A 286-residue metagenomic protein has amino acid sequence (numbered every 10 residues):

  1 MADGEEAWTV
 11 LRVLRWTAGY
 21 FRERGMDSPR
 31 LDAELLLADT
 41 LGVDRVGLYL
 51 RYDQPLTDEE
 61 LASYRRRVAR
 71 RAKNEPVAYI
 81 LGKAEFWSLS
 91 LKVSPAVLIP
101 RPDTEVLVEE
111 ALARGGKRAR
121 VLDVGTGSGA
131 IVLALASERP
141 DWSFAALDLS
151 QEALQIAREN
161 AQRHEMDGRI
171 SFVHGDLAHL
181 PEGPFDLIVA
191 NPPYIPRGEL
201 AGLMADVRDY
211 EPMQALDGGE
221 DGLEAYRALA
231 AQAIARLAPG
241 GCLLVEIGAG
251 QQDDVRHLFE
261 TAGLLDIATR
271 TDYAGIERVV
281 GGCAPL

Functional and structural regions predicted by a protein language model:
M1-P29: Non-catalytic nucleic-acid substrate-recognition regions in nucleic-acid-modifying enzymes
A2, R30, L35-R114: Conserved AdoMet
F21, A161, A233, F259: Conserved hydrophobic residues forming the short capping helix/wall of the S-adenosyl-L-methionine
A78, I195-G198, G250: Active-site beta-alpha loop architecture of Rossmann-like, nucleotide-cofactor-dependent enzymes
P102-A205, A228: Conserved SAM/SAH cofactor-binding pocket of Class I
L149-L154, A205-A238, C242, G248-G250: Glycine-rich S-adenosyl-L-methionine
A249-A262: Short alpha-helix
E260-L286: Core SAM-dependent methyltransferase catalytic element
